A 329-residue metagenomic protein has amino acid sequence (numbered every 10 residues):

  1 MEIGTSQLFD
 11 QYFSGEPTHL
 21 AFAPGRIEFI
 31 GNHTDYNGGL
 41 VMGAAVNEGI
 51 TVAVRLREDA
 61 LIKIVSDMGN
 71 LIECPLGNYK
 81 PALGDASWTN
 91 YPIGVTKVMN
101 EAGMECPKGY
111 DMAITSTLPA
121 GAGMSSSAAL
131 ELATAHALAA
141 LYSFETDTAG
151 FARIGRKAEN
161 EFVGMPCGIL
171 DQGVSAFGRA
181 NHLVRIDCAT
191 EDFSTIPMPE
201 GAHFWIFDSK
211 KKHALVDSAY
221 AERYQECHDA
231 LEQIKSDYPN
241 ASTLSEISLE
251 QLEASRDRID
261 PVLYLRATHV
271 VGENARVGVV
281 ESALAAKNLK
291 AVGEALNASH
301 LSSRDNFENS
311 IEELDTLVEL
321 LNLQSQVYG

Functional and structural regions predicted by a protein language model:
M1-A21, R26-I27, G31, Y36 (+4 more regions): Gly/Ser-rich oxyanion-binding loop with an adjacent helix/lid that shapes the negatively charged ligand pocket
M1-R26, I30, T51-D85, H182-G329: C-terminal nucleotide
G38-A45, R223-Y224: Short Gly/aromatic-enriched secondary-structure transition segments
G43-A45, A53-L56, G103-M104: Short, charge-rich binding segments
A45, W88, Y220: Short, conserved glycine- and acidic-residue-centered signature motifs in active-site or ligand-binding loops
A45-N47, R57, T117, R179: A short, compositionally biased micro-patch
N47, P107, A202-F204: A general secondary-structure signal for short beta-strands and their flanking turns/coil in non-transmembrane regions
